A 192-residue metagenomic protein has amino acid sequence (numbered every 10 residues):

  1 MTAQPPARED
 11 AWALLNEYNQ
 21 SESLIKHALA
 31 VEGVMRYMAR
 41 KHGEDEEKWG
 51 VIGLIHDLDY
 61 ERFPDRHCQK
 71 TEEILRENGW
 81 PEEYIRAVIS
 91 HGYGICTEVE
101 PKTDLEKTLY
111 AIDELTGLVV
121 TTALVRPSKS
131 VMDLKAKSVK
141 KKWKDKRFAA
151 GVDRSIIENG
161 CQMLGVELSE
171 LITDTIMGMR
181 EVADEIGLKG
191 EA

Functional and structural regions predicted by a protein language model:
M1-F63: Acidic/His-rich, divalent-metal-binding segments that scaffold phosphate/diphosphate chemistry
P6, D10, K26-A30, R66 (+6 more regions): Conserved active-site and cofactor/substrate-binding residues in soluble primary-metabolism enzymes
W12, N16, E32-R36, Q69-E72 (+4 more regions): Predominant activation on well-ordered alpha-helical scaffold segments within soluble catalytic domains
E17-S21, K102-L105, G165: Active-site oxyanion-binding pockets that recognize sulfate/phosphate
N19, S138, K144-E191: C-terminal binding/interaction regions
H42-A149, E158: Divalent metal-dependent catalytic cores for phosphoryl transfer on phosphate-bearing substrates
D45-K48, L188-A192: Flexible, glycine/charged-enriched surface loops at secondary-structure junctions
